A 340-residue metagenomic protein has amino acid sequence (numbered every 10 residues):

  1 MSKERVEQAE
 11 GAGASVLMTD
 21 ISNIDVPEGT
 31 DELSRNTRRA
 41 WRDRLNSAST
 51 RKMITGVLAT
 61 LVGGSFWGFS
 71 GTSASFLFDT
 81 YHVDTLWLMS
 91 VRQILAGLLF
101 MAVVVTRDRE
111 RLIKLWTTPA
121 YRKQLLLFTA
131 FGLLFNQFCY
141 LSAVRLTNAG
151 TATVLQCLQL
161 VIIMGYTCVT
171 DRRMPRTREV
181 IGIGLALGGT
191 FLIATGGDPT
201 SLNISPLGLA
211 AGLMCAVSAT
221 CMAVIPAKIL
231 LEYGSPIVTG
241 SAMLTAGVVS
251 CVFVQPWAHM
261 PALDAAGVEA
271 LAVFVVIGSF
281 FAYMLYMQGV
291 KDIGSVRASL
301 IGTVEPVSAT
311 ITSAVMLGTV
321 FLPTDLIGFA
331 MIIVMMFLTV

Functional and structural regions predicted by a protein language model:
S2-S90, A96, S201-K228, V248: Glycine-/small-residue-enriched transmembrane alpha-helix faces in small-molecule transporters and effluxers
S15-R39, Y81-F135, I162-Y166, V217-I225 (+3 more regions): Transmembrane alpha-helices of multi-pass small-molecule transport proteins
K52-G56, Y81-L86, S90, T117-Y121 (+3 more regions): Juxtamembrane helix-entry segments on the extracytoplasmic side of multipass membrane proteins
G64, V91, L133, Q137 (+3 more regions): Helix-helix packing/entry segments at the starts of transmembrane helices
F66, R107-T151, Q156, L192 (+1 more regions): Specific transmembrane alpha-helical segments of multi-pass solute transporters/efflux pumps, especially DMT/EamA
L77, L88, R92, A143 (+8 more regions): Hydrophobic/aromatic residues within transmembrane alpha-helices of multi-pass small-molecule transporters
L95-L99, L155-V169, G184-L185, T245-V249 (+3 more regions): Alpha-helical transmembrane segments of compact multi-pass small-molecule transporters, enriched in specific families
F100, P175-G197, S250, T303 (+2 more regions): Hydrophobic transmembrane alpha-helices of multi-pass small-molecule transport proteins
